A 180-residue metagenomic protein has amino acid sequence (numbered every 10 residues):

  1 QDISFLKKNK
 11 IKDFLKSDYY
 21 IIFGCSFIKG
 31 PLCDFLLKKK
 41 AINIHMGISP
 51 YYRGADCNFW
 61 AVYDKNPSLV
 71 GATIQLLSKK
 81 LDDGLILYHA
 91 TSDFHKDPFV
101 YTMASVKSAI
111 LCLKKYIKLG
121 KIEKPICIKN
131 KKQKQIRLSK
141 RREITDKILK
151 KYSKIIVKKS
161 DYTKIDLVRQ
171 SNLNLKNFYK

Functional and structural regions predicted by a protein language model:
Q1-D18: Conserved nucleotide-sugar donor-binding subdomain of glycosyltransferases
D2, K10, D97, C127-N130 (+2 more regions): Serine/threonine-rich low-complexity intrinsically disordered regions
L6, F14, L36, L175-Y179: Extended hydrophobic/Leu-rich segments
Y19-K158: Donor/substrate-binding cores of folate-linked one-carbon enzymes
I148-K180: Charged phosphate-binding loop/patch that engages nucleotide di/tri-phosphates or the phosphate backbone of nucleic
